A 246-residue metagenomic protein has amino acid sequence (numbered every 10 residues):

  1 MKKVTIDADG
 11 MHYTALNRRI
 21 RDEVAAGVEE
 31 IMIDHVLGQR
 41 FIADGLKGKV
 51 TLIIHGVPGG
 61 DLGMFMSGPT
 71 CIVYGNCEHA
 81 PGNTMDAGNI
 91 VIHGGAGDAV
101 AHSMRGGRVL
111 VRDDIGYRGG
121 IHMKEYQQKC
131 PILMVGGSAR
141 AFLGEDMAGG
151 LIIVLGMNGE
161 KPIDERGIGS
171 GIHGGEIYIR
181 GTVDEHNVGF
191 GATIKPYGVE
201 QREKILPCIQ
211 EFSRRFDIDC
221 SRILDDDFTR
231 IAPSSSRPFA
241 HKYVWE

Functional and structural regions predicted by a protein language model:
M1-E246: Long, distal/terminal scaffolding or interaction modules with repetitive or compositionally biased sequence
